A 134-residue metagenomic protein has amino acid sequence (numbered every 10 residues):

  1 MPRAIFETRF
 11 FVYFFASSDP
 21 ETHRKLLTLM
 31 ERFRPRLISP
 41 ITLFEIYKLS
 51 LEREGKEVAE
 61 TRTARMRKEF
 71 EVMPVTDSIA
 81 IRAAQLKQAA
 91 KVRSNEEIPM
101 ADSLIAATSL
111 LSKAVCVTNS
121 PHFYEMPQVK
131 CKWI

Functional and structural regions predicted by a protein language model:
M1-I38, S50-A64: Short, well-structured N-terminal submotif of metal-dependent ribonuclease cores
M1-R3, T28, A106-I134: Acidic, PIN/NYN-like endoribonuclease modules and their adjacent C-terminal/linker elements
F6-E7, I38-S39, E97-P99, S120: Histidine- and aromatic-rich ligand-binding microenvironments
F11, L43, A80, F123-Y124: A generic structural signal for short hydrophobic patches within well-formed alpha-helices
E71-V115: Active-site neighborhoods of divalent-metal-dependent phosphate/nucleic-acid chemistry enzymes
